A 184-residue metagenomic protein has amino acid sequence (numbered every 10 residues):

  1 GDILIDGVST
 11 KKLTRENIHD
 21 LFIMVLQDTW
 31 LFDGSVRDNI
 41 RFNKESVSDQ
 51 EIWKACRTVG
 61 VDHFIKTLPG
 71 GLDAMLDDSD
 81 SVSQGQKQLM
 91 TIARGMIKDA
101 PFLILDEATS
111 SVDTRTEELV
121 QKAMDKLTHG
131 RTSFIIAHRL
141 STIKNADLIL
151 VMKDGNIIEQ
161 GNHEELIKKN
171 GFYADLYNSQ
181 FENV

Functional and structural regions predicted by a protein language model:
G1-L4, S46-V47, N145-A146, Q160: Conserved post-Walker A/P-loop segment of ABC ATPase nucleotide-binding domains
D2-N17, E118: ABC ATPase NBD Q-loop/coupling interface
D20-D28, V36-N39, A55-V59, D73-N170: ABC-family ATPase nucleotide-binding domain "signature/switch" substructure
F32, I65, P69-L76: Signature (C-motif/LSGGQ) region and adjacent switch/coupling loops of ABC-type ATPase nucleotide-binding domains
Q50-T67: Conserved ABC ATPase "signature" region
K168-V184: C-terminal boundary and immediately downstream tail of ABC-type ATPase nucleotide-binding domains
